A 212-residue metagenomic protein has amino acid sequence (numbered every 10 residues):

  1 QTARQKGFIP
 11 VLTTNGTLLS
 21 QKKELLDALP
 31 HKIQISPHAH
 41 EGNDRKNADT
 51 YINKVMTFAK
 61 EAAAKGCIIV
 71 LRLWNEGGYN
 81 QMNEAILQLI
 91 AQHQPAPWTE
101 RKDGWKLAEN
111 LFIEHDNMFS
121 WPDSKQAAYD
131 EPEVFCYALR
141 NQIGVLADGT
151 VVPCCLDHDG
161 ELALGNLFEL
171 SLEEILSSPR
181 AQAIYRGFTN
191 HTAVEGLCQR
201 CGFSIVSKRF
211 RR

Functional and structural regions predicted by a protein language model:
Q1-K102: Radical SAM/AdoMet-radical enzyme domain recognition
L19, C136, L164-L167: Short clusters of hydrophobic/aromatic residues that line enzyme substrate/ligand-binding pockets
Q21-E24, P132-E133, F188-H191: Short, flexible, glycine/charge-rich loop motifs used to bind or transfer phosphoryl groups or to couple energy/partner
P30-K32, R140, L162: Structural motif
E61-C154, D159, A193-K208: A C-terminal junction/extension of Radical SAM enzymes
L156-R212: Flexible mid-to-C-terminal extensions adjoining Fe-S/redox cofactors in radical SAM and related proteins
